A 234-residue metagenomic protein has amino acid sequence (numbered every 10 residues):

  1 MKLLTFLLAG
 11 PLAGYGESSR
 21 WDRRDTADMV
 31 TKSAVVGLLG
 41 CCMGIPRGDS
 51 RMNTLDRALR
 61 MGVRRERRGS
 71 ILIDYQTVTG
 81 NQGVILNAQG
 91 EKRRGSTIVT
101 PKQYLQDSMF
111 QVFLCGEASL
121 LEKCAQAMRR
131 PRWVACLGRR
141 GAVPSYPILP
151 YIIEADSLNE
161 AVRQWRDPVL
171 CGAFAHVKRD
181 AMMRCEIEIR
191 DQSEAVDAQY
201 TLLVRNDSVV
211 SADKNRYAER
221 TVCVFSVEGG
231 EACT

Functional and structural regions predicted by a protein language model:
K2, S18-L86: Glycine/small-residue-rich interface belts in oligomeric ring/scaffold proteins and their assembly partners
L3-L8: Short amphipathic
P11, D25, P101: Glycine-rich, flexible loop/turn motifs
P11, P46-G48, G95-I98: Short secondary-structure boundary micro-motifs
L12-S18: Short N-terminal binding/cap micro-motifs at the start of the first secondary-structure element
E66-T234: Internal, well-folded beta-alpha domain core
